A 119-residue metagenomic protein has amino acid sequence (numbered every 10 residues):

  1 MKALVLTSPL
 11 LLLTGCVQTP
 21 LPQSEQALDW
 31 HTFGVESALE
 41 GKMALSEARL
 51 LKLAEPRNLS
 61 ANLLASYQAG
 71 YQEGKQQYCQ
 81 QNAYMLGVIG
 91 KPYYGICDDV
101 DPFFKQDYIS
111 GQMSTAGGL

Functional and structural regions predicted by a protein language model:
M1-C16: Sec-dependent bacterial lipoprotein signal peptides
C16-L119: Intrinsic-disorder/low-complexity detector
